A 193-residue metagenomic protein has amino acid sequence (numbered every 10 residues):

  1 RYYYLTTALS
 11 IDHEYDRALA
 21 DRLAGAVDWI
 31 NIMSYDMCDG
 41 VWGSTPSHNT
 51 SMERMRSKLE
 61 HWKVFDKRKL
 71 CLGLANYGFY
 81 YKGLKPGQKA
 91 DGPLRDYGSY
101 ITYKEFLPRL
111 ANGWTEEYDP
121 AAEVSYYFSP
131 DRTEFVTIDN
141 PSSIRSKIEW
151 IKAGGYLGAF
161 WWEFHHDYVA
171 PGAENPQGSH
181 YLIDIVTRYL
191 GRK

Functional and structural regions predicted by a protein language model:
R1-R109: Substrate-binding surface in catalytic domains of secreted glycosidases
I11-L23, I138-K152: Short, acidic/polar
D16, V169-A170: Short secondary-structure boundary/hinge segments and terminal tails
K69-W150, A170, N175-K193: Glycan-binding loop/region signatures in secreted carbohydrate-active enzymes
G155: Conserved functional loop/turn residues at catalytic and ligand-binding sites
H165: N-terminal binding-site loop/beta-alpha segment at the start of enzyme catalytic domains that lines or forms
